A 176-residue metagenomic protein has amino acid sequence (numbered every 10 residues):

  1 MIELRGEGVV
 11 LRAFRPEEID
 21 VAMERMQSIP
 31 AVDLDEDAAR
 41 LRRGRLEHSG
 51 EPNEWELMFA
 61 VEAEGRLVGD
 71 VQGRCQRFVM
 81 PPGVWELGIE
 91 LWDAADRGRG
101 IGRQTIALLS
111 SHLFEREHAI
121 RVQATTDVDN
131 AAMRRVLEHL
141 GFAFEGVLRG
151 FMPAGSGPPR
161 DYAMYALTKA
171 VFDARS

Functional and structural regions predicted by a protein language model:
M1-A31, M58-S176: Acyl-donor (CoA/ACP) binding surface of acyl/acetyltransferases
E36-M58, A63: Active-site rim helix/loop that mediates acceptor-substrate recognition in acyltransferases
